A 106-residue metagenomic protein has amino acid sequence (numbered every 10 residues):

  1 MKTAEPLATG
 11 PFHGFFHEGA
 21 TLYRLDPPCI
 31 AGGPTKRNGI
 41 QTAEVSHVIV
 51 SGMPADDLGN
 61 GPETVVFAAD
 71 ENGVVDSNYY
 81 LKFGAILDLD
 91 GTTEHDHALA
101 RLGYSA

Functional and structural regions predicted by a protein language model:
M1-R37: Negatively charged, low-complexity tracts enriched in Asp/Glu with abundant Ser/Thr
K2, E18, C29, Q41 (+4 more regions): N-terminal cationic amphipathic segment used for targeting or macromolecule association
P6, H17, G61, G73-V74 (+1 more regions): Generic detection of intrinsically disordered/low-complexity segments and helix-coil linkers/edges
G10, F15, C29, T35 (+4 more regions): Compositionally biased, low-complexity repeat tracts
H13, H17, H47, H95-H97: Histidine (H) residue identity feature
Y23, A43, V48, L81 (+1 more regions): Generic detection of short hydrophobic beta-strand segments and adjacent strand-loop junctions
K36-N78: A short, structured beta-strand/loop element
V65-A106: Mixed-charge, Lys/Arg-enriched low-complexity segments
